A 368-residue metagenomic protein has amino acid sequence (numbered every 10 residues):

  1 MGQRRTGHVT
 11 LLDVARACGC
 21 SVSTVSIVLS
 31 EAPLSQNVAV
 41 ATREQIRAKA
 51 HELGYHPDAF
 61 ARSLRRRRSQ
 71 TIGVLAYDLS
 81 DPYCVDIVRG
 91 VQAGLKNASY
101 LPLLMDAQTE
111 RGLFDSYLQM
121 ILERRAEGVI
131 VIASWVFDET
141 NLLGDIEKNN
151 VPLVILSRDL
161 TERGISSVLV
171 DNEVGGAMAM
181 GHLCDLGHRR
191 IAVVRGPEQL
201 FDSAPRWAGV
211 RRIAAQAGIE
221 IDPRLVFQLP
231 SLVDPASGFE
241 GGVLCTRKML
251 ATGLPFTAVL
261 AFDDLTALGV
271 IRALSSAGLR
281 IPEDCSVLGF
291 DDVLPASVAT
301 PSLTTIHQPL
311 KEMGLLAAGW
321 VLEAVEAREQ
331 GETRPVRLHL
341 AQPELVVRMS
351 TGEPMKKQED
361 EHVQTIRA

Functional and structural regions predicted by a protein language model:
M1-S69, T365-R367: N-terminal helix-turn-helix DNA-binding module of bacterial transcription factors
M1-T6, T10, R66-G181, D185 (+3 more regions): Alpha-helical recognition/docking segments in bacterial nutrient-uptake and carbohydrate-utilization systems
L95-A107, R211-F239: Short beta-strand elements in bilobed, periplasmic/extracellular small-molecule ligand-binding domains
A133, N172, S203, D263-D264: Helix N-cap/beta->alpha junction signal
S166-V193, A208-R212, G238-M249, Q308-R328: Hydrophobic alpha-helical segments within soluble ligand-binding/sensing domains
A177-I219, T333-S350: An alpha-beta-alpha
R190, I221-L225, R280-V287: Short acidic capping loops at alpha-helix termini that bridge into adjacent secondary structure
V243-A368: Flexible loop/turn connectors
